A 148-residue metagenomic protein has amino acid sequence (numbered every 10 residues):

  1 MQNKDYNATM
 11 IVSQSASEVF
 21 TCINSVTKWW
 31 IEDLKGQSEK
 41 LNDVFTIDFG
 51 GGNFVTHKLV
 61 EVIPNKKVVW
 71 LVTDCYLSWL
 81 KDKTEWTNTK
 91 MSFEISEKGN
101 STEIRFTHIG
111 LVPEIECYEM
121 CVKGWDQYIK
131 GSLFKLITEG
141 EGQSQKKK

Functional and structural regions predicted by a protein language model:
M1-S38: Hydrophobic ligand-binding cavity/cleft-lining segments
N3, G50-G52: Glycine-centered tight beta-turn/hairpin loop motif at sheet-sheet or coil-to-beta transitions
N3-D5, R105-V112: A short small-residue
T9-I11, T46-D48, K58, E94: Generic structural detector for well-ordered beta-strands
V19-I23, F45, L59, W70 (+3 more regions): Hydrophobic pocket/interface hotspot
I31-G36, N53-N100, I109-L111: Hydrophobic-ligand binding "helix-grip"
G110-K148: A conserved amphipathic terminal alpha-helix motif
